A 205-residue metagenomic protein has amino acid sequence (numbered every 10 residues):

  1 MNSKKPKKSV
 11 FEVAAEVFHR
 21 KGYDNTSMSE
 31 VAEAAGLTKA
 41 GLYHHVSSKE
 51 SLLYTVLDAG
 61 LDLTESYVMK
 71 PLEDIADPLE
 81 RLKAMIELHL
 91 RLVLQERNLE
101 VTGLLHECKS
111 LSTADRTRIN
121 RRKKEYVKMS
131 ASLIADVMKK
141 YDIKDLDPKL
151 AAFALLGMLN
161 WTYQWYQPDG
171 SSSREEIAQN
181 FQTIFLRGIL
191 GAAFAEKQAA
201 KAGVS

Functional and structural regions predicted by a protein language model:
S9, V13, V17-S51, T55: Helix-turn-helix
R20-D24, I75, E96, K140-Y141: Short coil/turn segments at alpha/beta junctions that flank glycine-rich nucleotide-binding fingerprints
K49, V56, G60, T64 (+5 more regions): Hydrophobic/aromatic residues within well-ordered alpha-helical segments
T55, M69-R97, A152-L155: Hydrophobic alpha-helical connector segments
D62-S66, G103, T113-K139, K149-F153 (+2 more regions): Amphipathic alpha-helical packing segments from all-alpha helical-bundle domains
L88-L92, V127-K139, L156-M158, Q164-S205: C-terminal peripheral helix-coil segments that are non-catalytic and often amphipathic
L94-A114, A131, Q164: Amphipathic alpha-helical segments used for helix-helix packing
V101-L104, L146, Q167, E196-Q198: Short, hydrophobic secondary-structure boundary micro-motifs
